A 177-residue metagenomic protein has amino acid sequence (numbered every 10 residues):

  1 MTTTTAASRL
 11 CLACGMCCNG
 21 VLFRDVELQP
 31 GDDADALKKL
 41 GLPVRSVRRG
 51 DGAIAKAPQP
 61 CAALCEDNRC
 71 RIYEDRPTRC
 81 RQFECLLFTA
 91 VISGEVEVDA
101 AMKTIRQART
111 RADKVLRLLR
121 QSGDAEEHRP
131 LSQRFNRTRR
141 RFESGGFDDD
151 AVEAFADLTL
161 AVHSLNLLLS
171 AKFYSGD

Functional and structural regions predicted by a protein language model:
M1-D177: Hydrophobic scaffolds flanking metal-cofactor catalytic centers in soluble metalloenzymes
